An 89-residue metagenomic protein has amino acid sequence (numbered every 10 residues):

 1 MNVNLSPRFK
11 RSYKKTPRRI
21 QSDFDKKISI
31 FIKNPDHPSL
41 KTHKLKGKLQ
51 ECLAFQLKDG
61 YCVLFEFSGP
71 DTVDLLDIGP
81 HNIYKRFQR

Functional and structural regions predicted by a protein language model:
M1-K27: Arg/Lys-rich, positively charged N-terminal/basic patches that mediate binding to nucleic acids
N2, L57-C62, E66-R89: Enriched for short, Lys/Arg-rich terminal
N4-R8, H43, R89: Basic nucleic-acid-binding interfaces
S12, E51, N82-Y84: Flexible, glycine-rich phosphate/dinucleotide-binding loops and adjacent beta-alpha linkers at cofactor/substrate
K27-I30, H81: Conserved short hydrophobic interaction patches
I30-F55: A short, surface-exposed loop/turn module that caps and links secondary-structure elements
